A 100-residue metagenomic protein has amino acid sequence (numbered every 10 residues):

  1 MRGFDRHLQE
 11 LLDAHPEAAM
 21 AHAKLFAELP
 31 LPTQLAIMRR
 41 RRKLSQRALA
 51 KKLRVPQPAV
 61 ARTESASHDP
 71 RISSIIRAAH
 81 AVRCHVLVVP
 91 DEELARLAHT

Functional and structural regions predicted by a protein language model:
M1-T33, A95-T100: N-terminal flexible/basic segments that precede or flank functional cores
T33-A50, R77: Short basic helix-loop element that most often maps to the first helix and adjoining turn of HTH DNA-binding modules
L53-D69: Recognition helix of helix-turn-helix/homeodomain-like DNA-binding domains that insert into the DNA major groove
R54, E93-L94: Positions that flank functional sites
A66-S67, V82, E93: The DNA-recognition helices of helix-turn-helix-type DNA-binding domains
S73-V89: DNA major-groove recognition helix of helix-turn-helix/homeodomain DNA-binding modules
